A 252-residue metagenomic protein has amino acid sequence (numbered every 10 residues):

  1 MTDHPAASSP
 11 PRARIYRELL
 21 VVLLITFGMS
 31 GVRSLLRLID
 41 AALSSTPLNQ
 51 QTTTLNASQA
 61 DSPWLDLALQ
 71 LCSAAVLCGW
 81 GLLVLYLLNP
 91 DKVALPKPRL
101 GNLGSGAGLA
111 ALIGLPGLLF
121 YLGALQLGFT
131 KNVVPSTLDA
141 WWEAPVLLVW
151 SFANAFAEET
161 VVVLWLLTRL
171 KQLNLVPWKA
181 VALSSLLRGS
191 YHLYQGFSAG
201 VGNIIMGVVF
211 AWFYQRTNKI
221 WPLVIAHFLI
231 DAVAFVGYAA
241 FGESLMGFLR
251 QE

Functional and structural regions predicted by a protein language model:
M1-A94, F235-E252: N-terminal, membrane-interfacial amphipathic/helix-forming hydrophobic leader that caps and precedes the first
A6-R14, E18, S58-D66, A94 (+8 more regions): Membrane-helix interfacial "entry" motifs
R14-V22, S62, D66-A74, N102-A110 (+4 more regions): Residue-level signature of transmembrane alpha-helical entry/exit and packing/kink sites in multi-pass membrane
V21-G31, S105-A124, V149-N154: Alpha-helical transmembrane segments of multi-pass integral membrane proteins
L88-L138: "…centered on the first transmembrane helix and the immediately adjacent amphipathic helix/loop
Y121-E252: Transmembrane helix-loop-helix hairpins at the membrane interface of multi-pass integral membrane proteins
